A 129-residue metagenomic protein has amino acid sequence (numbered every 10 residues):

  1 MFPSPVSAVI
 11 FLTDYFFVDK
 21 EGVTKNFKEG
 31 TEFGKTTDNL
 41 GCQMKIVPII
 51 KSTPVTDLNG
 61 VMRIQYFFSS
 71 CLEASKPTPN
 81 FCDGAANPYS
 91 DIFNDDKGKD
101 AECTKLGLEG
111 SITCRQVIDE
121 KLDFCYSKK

Functional and structural regions predicted by a protein language model:
M1-D14: Hydrophobic membrane-insertion alpha-helices, especially the h-region of bacterial N-terminal signal peptides
L12, F16-V18, S90, S127: Compositionally biased, intrinsically disordered low-complexity regions enriched in proline and serine
D14-T24, F67, S75: Long, acidic, intrinsically disordered low-complexity segments
V18-V55, N59: Secreted, propeptide-processed cysteine-rich mini-domains
M44, S52-K129: Non-cytosolic head/periplasmic domains of membrane-anchored proteins
